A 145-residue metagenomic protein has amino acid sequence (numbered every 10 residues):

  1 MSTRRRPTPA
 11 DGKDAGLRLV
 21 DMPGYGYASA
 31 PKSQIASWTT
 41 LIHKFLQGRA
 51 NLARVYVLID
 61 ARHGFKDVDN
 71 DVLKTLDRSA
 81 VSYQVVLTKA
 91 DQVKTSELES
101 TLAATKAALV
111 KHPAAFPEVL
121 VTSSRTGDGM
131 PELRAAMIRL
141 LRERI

Functional and structural regions predicted by a protein language model:
M1-D14: Switch I (effector-binding) loop of TRAFAC-class P-loop GTPase G-domains
G12-T40, D60-H63: Switch II (G3) loop of P-loop NTPases
L17, G24-G26, R62-F65, K89-K94 (+1 more regions): Conserved nucleotide-binding/hydrolysis micro-motifs of P-loop NTPases
A28-Q34, G64-N70, K94-E99: Conserved ATPase-coupling elements of RecA-like P-loop NTPase cores
S33-H63, K74-V86: Inter-motif core of Ras-like GTPase G domains
N70-A80, R139-I145: Short, electropositive alpha-helical surface patch
Q92-I145: Canonical P-loop GTPase G-domain recognition
